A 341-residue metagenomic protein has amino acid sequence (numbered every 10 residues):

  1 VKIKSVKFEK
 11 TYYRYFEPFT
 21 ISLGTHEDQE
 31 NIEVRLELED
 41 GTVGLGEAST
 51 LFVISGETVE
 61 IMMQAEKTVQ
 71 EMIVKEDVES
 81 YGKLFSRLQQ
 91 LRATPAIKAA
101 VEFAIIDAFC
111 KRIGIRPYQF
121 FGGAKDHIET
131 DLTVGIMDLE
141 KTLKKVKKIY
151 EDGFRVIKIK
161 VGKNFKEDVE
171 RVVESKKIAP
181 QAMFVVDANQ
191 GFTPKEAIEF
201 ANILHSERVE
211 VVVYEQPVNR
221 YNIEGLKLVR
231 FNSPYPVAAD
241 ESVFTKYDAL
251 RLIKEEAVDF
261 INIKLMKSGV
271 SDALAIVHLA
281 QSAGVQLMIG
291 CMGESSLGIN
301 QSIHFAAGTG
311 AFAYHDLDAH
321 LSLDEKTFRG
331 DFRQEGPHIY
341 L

Functional and structural regions predicted by a protein language model:
V1-L45, S49-F52, E325: Structured beta-strand/loop patches that form or line metal/cofactor-binding pockets in enzymes
I3, E37-R112: Metal- or metallocofactor-binding catalytic centers and their adjacent structured scaffolds across diverse enzyme
K4-Y15, N31, M292-L341: Flexible C-terminal active-site loop/helix
K111-I136: N-terminal small/glycine-rich loop or linker at the start of catalytic domains across soluble metabolic enzymes
I115, V134-L143, K148, F165 (+1 more regions): Active-site beta->alpha loop and helix N-cap motifs at the rims of alpha/beta catalytic domains
H127-K141, V161-G162, T193-P194, A238: Active-site mouth loops of central-metabolism enzymes
I159-M292, S296-G298, E325-Q334: Catalytic core of soluble alpha/beta enzymes
